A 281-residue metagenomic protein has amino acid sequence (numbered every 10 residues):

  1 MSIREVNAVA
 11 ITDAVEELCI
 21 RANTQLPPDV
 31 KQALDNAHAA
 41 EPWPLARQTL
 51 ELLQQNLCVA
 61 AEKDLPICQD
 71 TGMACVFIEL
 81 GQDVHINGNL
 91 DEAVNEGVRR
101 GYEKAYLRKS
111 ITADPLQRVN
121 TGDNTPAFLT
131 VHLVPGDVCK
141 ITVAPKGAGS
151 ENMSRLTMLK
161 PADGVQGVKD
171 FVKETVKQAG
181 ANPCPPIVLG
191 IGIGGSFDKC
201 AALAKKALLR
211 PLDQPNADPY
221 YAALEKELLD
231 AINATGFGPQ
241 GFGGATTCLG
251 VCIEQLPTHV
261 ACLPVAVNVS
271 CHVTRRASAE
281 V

Functional and structural regions predicted by a protein language model:
M1-V281: Non-transmembrane, aqueous-exposed alpha-helical and coiled segments at domain scale
